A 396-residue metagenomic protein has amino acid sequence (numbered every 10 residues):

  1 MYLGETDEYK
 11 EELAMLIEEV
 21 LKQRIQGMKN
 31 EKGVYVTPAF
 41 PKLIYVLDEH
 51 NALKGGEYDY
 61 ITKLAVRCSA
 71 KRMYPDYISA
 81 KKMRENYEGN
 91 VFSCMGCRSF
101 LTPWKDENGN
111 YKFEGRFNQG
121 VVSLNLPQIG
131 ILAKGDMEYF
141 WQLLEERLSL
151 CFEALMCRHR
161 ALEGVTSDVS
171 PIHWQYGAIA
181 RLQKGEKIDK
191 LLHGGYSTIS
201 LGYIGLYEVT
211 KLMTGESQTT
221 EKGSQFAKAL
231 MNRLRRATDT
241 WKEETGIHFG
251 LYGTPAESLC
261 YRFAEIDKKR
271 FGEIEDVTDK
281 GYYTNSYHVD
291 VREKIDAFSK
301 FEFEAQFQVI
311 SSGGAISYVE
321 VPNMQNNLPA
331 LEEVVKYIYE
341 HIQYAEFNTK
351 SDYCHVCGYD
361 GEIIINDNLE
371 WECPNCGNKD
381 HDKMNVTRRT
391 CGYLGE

Functional and structural regions predicted by a protein language model:
M1-G195, E216, T220-S224, K228-N375 (+1 more regions): Conserved catalytic cores of very large enzyme subunits
L13, G202-Y203, K383-M384: Short runs of predominantly hydrophobic/aromatic residues within well-ordered alpha helices that form helix-helix
S123, Q128, S200, G392-Y393: Residue-level preference for alpha-helix termini and adjacent loops
N125, F152, Y207, R388-G392: Residue-level recognition of well-ordered secondary-structure positions
I199-L212, N232, R389: Contiguous, well-ordered alpha-helical segments that form the cores/surfaces of helical PPI scaffolds
L212-E221, L394-E396: Glycine-rich phosphate/pyrophosphate-binding loops and their adjacent beta-strand/loop elements at enzyme active sites
N375-E396: Long insertion/accessory domains within large nucleic-acid-processing enzymes
